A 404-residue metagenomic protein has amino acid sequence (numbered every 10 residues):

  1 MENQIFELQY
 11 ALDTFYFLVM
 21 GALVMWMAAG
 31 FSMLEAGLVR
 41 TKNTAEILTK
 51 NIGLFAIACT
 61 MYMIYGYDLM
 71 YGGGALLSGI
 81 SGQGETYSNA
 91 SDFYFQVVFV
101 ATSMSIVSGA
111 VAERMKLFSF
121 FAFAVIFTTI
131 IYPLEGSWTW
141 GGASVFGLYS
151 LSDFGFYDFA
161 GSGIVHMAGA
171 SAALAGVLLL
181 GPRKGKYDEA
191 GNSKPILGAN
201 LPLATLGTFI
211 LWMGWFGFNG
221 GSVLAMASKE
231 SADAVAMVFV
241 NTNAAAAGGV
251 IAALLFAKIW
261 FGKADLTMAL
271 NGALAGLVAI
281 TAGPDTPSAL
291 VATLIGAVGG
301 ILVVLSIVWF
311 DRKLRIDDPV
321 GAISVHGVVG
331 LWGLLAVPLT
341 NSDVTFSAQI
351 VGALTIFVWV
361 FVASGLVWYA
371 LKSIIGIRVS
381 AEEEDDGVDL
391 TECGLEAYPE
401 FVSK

Functional and structural regions predicted by a protein language model:
M1-K404: Hydrophobic alpha-helical transmembrane bundles of multi-pass membrane proteins
